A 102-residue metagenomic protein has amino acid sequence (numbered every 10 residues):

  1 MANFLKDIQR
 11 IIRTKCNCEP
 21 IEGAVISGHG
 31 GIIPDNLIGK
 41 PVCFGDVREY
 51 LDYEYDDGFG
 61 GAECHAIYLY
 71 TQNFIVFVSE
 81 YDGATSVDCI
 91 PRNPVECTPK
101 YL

Functional and structural regions predicted by a protein language model:
M1-L102: Acidic interaction surfaces
